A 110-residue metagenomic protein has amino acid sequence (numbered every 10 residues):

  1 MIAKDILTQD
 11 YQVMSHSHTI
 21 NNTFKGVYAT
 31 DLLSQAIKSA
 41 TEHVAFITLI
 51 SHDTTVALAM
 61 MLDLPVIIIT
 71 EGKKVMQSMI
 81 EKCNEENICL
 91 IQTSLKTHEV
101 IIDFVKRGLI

Functional and structural regions predicted by a protein language model:
M1-F24, S34, I67-I68: Alpha-helical/coil-rich non-catalytic "connector" segments in signaling and regulatory proteins
N21-F24, T30-A45, I50-I110: Feature captures the catalytic cores and cofactor-binding loops of soluble hydro-lyases/lyases that act on carboxylate
